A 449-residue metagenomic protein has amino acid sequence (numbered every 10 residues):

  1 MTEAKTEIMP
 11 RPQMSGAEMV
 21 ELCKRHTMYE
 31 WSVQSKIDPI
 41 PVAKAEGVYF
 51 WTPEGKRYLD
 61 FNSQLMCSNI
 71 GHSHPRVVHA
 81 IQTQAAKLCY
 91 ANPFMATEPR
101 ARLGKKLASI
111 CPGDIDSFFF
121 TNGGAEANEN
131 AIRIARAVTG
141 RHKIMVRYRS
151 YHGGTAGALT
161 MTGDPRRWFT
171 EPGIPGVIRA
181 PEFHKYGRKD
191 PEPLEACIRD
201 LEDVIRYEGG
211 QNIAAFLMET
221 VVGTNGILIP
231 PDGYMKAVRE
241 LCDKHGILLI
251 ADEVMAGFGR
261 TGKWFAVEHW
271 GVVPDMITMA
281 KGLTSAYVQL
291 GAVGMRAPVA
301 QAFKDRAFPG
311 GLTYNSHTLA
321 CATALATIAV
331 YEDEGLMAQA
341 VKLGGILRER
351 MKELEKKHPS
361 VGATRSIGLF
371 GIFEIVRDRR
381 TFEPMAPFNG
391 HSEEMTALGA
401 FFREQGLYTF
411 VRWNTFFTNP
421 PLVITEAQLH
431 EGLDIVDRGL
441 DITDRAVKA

Functional and structural regions predicted by a protein language model:
T2-A449: Conserved N-terminal phosphate-binding loop of PLP-dependent enzymes in the Aspartate aminotransferase
